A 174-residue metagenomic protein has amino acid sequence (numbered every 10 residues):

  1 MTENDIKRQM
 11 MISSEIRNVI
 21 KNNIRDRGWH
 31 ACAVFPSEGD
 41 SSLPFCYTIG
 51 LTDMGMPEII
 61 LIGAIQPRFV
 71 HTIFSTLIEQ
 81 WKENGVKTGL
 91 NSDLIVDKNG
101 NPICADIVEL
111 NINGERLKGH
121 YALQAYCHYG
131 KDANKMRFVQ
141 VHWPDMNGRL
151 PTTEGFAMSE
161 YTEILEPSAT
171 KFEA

Functional and structural regions predicted by a protein language model:
M1-A31, E38-D40, M54, A64-A174: Acidic, proline/glycine-rich low-complexity IDRs
S41-M56: A glycine-rich, hydrophobic loop/mini-helix early in the fold
E58-L61: Extended, charge-biased low-complexity segments that typically form long amphipathic alpha-helices/coiled-coils
